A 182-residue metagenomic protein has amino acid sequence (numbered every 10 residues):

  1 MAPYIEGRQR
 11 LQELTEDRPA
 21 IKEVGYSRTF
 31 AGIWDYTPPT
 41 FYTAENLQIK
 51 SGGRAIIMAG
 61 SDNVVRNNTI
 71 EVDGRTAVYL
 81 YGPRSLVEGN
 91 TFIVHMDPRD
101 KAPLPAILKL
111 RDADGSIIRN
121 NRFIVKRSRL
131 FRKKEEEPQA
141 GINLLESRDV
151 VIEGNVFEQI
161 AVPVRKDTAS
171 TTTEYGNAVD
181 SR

Functional and structural regions predicted by a protein language model:
M1-T37, K50-A55, G60, V72-Y79 (+4 more regions): Extracellular beta-strand/beta-solenoid scaffold signature
P3, P19, V24, N46-L47 (+5 more regions): Consensus "Asn ladder" position of solenoid repeat domains
G7-L11, T15-E16, T37-P39, T43-A44 (+11 more regions): Parallel beta-helix/beta-solenoid
Q48, G53, S61-D62, T69 (+10 more regions): Position-specific detector for the leucine-rich repeat
E71-V72, T76, R84-L86, I93 (+3 more regions): Short, surface-exposed, polar/charged, turn-prone segments marking secondary-structure boundaries
P138-Q139, V150-R182: Predominantly polar beta-repeat domains that present long G/T/S/D/N-rich surfaces used to bind, process, or adhere
